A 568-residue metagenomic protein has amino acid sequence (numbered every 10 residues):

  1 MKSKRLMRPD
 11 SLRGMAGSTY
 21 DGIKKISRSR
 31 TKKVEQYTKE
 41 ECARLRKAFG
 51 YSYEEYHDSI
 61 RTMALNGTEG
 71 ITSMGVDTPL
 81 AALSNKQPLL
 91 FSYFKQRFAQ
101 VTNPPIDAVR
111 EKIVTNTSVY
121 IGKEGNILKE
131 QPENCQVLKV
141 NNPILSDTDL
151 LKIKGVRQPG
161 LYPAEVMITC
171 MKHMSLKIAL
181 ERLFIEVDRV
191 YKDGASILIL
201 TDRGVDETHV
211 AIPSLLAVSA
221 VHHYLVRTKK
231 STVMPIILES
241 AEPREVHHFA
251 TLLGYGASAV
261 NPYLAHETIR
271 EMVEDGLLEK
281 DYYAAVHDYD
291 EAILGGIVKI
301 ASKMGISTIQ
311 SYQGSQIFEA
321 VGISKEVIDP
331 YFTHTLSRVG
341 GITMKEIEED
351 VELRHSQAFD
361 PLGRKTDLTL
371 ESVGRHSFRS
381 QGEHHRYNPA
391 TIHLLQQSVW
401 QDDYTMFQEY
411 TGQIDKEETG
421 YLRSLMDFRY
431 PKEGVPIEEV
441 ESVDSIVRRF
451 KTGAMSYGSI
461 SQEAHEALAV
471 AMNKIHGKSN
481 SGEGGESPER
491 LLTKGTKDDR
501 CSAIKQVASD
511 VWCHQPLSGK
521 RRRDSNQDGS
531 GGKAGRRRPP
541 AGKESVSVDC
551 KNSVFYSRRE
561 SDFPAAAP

Functional and structural regions predicted by a protein language model:
M1-K177, E186-V190, G194-I197, H248-F249 (+2 more regions): Flexible, glycine-rich loop/tail regions that form catalytic "lids" or insertion modules at the edges of active sites
L198-L200, A259-L264, S479-G482: Short hydrophobic alpha-helical runs that function as membrane-insertion/retention elements
L200-L216, P488-R490, R558-P568: Glycine-rich, proline-tolerant flexible connector loops at the mouths of alpha/beta enzymes
E207-A220, T268-L278: Active-site-adjacent beta->alpha loops and helix N-cap segments on the catalytic face of soluble alpha/beta enzymes
I212-L238, D288-G295, G519: Alpha-helix-loop-beta-strand connector modules within alpha/beta enzyme cores
M234-V246, E483: Glycine-rich beta-to-alpha transition loops that act as phosphate-gripper elements at the mouths of alpha/beta enzyme
E242-G256: Catalytic cores of alpha/beta
